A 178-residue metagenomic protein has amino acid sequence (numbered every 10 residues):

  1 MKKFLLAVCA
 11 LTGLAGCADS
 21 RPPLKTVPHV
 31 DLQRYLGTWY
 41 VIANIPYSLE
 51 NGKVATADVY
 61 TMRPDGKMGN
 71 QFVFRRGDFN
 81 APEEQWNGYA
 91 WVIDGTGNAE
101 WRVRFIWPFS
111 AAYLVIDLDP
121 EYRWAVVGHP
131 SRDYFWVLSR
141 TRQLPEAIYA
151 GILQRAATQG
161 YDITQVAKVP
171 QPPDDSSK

Functional and structural regions predicted by a protein language model:
M1-F4: Positively charged n-region of N-terminal signal peptides that target proteins for export
L6-L11: Hydrophobic helical h-region of N-terminal Sec-dependent signal peptides in bacterial secretory/periplasmic proteins
C17-K178: A beta-rich soluble binding module of mature secreted/lumenal proteins
